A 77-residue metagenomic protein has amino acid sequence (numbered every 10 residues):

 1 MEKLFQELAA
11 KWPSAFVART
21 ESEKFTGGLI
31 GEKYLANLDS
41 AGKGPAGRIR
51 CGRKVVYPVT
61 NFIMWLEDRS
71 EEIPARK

Functional and structural regions predicted by a protein language model:
M1-A15: A detector for short, charged/polar N-terminal pre-domain segments
E2, R19, F25-V59, I63 (+1 more regions): Major-groove DNA-recognition helix of helix-turn-helix-type DNA-binding domains
